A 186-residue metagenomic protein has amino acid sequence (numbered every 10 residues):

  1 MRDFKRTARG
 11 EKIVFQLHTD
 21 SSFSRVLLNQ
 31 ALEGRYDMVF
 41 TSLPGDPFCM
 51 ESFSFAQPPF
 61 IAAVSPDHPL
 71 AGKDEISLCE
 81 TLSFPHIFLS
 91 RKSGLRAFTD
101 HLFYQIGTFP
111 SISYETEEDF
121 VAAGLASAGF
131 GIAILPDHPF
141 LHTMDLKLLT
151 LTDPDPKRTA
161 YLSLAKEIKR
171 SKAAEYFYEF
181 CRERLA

Functional and structural regions predicted by a protein language model:
M1-P47, T116: Central regulatory/effector-binding core of bacterial HTH transcription factors
F23-L27, L32-R35, K92-L149: Hydrophobic hinge/microswitch elements
L28-N29, F53, C79, A123-G124 (+1 more regions): Alpha-helical segments flanking ligand/cofactor-binding loops in enzyme cores
P47-P59, F120-E167: Beta-alpha-beta core module
C49-H86: Flexible hinge/capping segments at coil-to-helix
D67-S77, D153-P156, E167-A173: Short helix-loop capping/hinge motifs at secondary-structure junctions, enriched in acidic/polar residues
C79, T159, S163-A186: Extended ligand-binding regions for polar small-molecule ligands
F84-I106, R170-Y178: Secondary-structure junction motif
